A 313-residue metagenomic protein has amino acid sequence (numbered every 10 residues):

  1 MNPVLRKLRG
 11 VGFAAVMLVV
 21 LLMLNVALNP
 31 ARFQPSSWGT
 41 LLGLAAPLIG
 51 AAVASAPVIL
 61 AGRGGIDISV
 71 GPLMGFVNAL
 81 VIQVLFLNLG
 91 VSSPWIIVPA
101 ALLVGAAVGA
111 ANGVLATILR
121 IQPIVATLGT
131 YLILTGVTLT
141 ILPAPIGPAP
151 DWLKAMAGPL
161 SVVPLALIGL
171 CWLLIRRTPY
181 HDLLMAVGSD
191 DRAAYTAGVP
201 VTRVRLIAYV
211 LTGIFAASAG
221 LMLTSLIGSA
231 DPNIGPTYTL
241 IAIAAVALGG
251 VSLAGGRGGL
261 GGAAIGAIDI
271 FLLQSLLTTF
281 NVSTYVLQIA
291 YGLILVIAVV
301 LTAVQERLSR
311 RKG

Functional and structural regions predicted by a protein language model:
M1-A52, G90-I96, A100: Membrane-interfacial amphipathic/re-entrant helices at transmembrane-helix boundaries
M1-M23, A27, G169-L170, T196 (+2 more regions): Cytosolic-side transmembrane-helix boundaries in multi-pass membrane proteins
L24-V26, S36-L89, G250-G256, L293: Single transmembrane alpha-helix segments in multi-pass membrane proteins
N25, K154-V187, P200, L211-F215: Alpha-helical transmembrane segments of multi-pass integral membrane proteins
P30-T40, P143, P148-D151, A155-A157 (+3 more regions): Inter-helical junctions in multi-pass inner-membrane proteins, predominant in energy-converting antiporter-like
A45-A56, F76, A107, P164-A166 (+4 more regions): Hydrophobic alpha-helical segments embedded in the membrane of multi-pass proteins
R63, A216, A230-G292: Transmembrane alpha-helical segments in multi-pass inner-membrane proteins
L89-Y131, I265-D269: Alpha-helical transmembrane segments within multi-pass membrane transporters and channels
